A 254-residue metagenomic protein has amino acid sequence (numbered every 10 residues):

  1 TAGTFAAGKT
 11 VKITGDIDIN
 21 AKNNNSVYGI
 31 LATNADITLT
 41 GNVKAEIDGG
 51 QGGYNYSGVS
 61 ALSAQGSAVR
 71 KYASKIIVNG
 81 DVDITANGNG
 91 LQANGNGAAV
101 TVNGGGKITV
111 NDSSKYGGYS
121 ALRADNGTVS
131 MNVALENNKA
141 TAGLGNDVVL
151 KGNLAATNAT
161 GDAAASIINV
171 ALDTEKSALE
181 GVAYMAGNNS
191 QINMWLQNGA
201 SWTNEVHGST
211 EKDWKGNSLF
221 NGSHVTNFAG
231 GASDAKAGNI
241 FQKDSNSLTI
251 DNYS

Functional and structural regions predicted by a protein language model:
T1-S254: Long, low-complexity, polar and repeat-rich extracellular regions of very large Gram-negative surface proteins
